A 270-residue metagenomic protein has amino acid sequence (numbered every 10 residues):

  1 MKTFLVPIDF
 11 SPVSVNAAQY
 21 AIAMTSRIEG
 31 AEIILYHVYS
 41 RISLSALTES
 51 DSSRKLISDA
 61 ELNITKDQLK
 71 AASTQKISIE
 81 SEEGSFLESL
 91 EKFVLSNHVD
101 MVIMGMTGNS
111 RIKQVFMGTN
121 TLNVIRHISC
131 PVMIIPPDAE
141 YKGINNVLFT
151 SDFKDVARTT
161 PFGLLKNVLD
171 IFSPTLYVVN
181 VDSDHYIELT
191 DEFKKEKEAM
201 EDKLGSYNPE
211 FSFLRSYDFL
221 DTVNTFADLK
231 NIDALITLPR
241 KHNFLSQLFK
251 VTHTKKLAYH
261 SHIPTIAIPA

Functional and structural regions predicted by a protein language model:
M1, H98-D100, C130, I144 (+1 more regions): Local beta-strand N-terminus motif with an aromatic residue
M1-S52, N146-F213, I232-A234, H260: Small/aliphatic-rich secondary-structure junction motif
H37, M106, N180, L238-R240 (+1 more regions): Short secondary-structure boundary segments
K70-V102, L204-L235, R240-K255, Y259 (+1 more regions): Structural beta-alpha unit
H98-H127: Helix-enriched interaction subdomains in cytosolic or periplasmic regions, typified by TIR/SEFIR signaling/NADase cores
I103-M106, V132-P137, T265-P269: Short beta-strand elements of ligand-binding domains
S110-R111, V156, N243-L245: Short glycine-rich, flexible loops that bind phosphorylated cofactors or substrates
M117-N120, F162-G163, E192-E196, F249-T254: Charged helix-capping and loop-helix junction motifs
